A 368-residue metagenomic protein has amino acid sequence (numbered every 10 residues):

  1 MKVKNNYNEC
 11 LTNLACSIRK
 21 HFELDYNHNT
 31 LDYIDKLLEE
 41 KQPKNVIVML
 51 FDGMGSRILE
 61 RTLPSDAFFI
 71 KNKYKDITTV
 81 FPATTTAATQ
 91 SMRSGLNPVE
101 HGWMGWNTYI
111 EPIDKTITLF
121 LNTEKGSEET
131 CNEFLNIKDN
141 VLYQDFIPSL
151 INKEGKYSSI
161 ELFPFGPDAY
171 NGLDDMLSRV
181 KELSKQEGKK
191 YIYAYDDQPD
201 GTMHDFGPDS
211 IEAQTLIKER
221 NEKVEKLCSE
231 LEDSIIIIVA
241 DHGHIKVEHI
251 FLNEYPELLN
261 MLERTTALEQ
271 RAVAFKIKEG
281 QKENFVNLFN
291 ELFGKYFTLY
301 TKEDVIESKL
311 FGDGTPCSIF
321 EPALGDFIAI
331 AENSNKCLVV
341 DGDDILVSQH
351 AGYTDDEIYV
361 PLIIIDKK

Functional and structural regions predicted by a protein language model:
M1-K368: Feature captures the catalytic ectodomains and active-site-proximal regions of enzymes that hydrolyze or transfer
